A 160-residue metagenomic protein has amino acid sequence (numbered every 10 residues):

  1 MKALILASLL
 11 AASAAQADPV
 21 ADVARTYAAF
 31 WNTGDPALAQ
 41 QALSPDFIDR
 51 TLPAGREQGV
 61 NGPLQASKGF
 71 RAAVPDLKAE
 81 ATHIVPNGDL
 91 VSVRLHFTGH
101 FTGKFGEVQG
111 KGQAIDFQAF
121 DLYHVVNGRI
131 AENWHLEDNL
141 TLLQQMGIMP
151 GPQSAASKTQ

Functional and structural regions predicted by a protein language model:
L4, L9-D46, E57, G151-Q160: Short, low-complexity N-terminal intrinsically disordered segments enriched in polar/charged residues
P36-L90: A solvent-exposed, acidic/Ser-Thr-rich amphipathic alpha-helical stretch
H83, F97-G99, D121, E137: A mature extracytoplasmic/lumenal domain signature
I84-V91, H124-A131: A short, structured loop/turn motif at beta-sheet edges
D89-F101: A short hydrophobic beta-strand element
G99-N127: Exposed beta-sheet edge and beta->alpha loop/turn motif
A131-Q160: Low-complexity, intrinsically disordered terminal/linker segments enriched in charged and Gly/Pro repeats
